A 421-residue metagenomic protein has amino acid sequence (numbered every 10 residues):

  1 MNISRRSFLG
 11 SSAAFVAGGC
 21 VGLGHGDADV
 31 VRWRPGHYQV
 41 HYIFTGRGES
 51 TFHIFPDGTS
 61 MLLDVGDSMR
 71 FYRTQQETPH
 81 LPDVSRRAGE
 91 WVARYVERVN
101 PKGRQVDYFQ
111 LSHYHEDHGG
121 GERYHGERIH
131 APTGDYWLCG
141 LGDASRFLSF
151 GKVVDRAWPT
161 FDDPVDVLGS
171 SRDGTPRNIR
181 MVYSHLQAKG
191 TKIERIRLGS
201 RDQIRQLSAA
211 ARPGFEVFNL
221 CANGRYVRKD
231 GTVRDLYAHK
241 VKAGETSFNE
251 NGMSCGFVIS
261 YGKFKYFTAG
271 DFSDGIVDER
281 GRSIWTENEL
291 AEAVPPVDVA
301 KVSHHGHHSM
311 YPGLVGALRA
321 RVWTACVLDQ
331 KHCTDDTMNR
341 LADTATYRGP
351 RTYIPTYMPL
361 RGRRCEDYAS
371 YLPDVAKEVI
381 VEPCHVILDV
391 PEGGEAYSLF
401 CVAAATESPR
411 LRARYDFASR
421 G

Functional and structural regions predicted by a protein language model:
M1-V16: N-terminal secretory signal peptides and thylakoid transit peptides that target proteins across membranes
A17, V21-L62, G66-P79, L220-Y226: Zn-dependent metallo-beta-lactamase
G26-Q39, T45-G46, Y95, P101-R104 (+3 more regions): Flexible, acidic/histidine-containing loops and adjacent segments that form or flank the divalent-metal
W33, G58-F109, G126-D143, G275-A293: Pre-active-site segment of Zn-dependent metallo-hydrolases
H41, M61-L63, Q110, Y266-T268 (+1 more regions): Residue-level marker for buried hydrophobic side chains located in beta-strands that build the well-ordered beta-sheet
D64-S68, Y114, G270-F272, H304-G306 (+1 more regions): Active-site metal-binding loops of divalent metal-dependent hydrolases
V106-D117, A300-H304: Metallo-beta-lactamase
G120, I284-H385: Long, structured stretches of catalytic cores involved in phosphate-ester chemistry, encompassing
